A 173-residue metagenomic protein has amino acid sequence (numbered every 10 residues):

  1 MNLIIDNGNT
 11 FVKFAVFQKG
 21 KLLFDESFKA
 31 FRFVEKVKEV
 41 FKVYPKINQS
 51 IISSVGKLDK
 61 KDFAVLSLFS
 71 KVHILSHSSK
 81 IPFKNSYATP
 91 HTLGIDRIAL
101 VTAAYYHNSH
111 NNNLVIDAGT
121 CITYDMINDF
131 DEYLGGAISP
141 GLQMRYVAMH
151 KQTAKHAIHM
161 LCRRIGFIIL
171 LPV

Functional and structural regions predicted by a protein language model:
M1-L23, A104, H110-Y133, M149: Gly/Thr-rich phosphate-binding beta-strand-loop-beta motif of the actin/hexokinase/Hsp70
N2-S70: Conserved phosphate-binding loops in N-terminal lobes of ATP-dependent enzymes of the actin/Hsp70/sugar-kinase
K36-K38, P82-Y87, R145-K151: Short, charged, surface-exposed secondary-structure boundary motifs
Y44-G94, N128-L142, I169-P172: Short beta-strand-loop/turn "lid" adjacent to the catalytic site in phosphate-handling enzymes
V72-P82, T120, K155-C162: Acidic-glycine-rich active-site phosphate/pyrophosphate-binding loop
L93-I95, L100-H110, L134-V173: Glycine-rich phosphate-binding loop plus the immediately following alpha-helix
